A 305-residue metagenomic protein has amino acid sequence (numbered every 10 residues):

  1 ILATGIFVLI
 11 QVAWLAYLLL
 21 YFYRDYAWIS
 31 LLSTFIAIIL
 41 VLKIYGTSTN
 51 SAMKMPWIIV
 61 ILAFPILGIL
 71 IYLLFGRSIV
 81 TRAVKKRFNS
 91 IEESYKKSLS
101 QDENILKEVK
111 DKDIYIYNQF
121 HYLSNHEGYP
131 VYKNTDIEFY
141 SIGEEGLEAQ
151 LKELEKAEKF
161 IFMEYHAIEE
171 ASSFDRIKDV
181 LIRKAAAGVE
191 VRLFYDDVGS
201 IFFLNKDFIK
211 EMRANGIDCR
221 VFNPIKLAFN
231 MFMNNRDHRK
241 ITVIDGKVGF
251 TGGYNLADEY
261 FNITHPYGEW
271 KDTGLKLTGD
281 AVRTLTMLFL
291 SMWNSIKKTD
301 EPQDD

Functional and structural regions predicted by a protein language model:
I1-D305: N-terminal localization/anchoring segments of enzymes in phospholipid and broader phosphate metabolism
